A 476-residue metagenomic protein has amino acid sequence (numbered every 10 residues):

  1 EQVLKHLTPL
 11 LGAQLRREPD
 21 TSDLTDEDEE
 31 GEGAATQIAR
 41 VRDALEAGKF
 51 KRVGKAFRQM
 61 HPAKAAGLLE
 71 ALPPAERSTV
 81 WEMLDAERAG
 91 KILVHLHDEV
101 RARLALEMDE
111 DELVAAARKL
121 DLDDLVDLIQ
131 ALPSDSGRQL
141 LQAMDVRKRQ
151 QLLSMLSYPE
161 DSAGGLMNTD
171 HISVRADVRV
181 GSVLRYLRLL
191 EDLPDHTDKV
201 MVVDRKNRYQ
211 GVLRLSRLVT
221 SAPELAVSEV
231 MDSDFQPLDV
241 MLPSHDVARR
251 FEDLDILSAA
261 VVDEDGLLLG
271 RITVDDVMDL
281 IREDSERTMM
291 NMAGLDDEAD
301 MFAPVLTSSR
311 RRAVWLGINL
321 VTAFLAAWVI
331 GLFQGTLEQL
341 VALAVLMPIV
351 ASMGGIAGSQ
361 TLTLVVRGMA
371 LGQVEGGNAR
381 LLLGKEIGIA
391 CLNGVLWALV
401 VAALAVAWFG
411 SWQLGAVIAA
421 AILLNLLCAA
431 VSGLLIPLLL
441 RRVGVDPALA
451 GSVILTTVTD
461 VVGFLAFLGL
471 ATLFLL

Functional and structural regions predicted by a protein language model:
E1-L295: Hydrophobic packing positions in regular secondary-structure scaffolds
I281, R287-V431, L435-L449, V453-V458 (+2 more regions): Alpha-helical transmembrane segments and their membrane-interface boundaries that form or gate the permeation pathway
